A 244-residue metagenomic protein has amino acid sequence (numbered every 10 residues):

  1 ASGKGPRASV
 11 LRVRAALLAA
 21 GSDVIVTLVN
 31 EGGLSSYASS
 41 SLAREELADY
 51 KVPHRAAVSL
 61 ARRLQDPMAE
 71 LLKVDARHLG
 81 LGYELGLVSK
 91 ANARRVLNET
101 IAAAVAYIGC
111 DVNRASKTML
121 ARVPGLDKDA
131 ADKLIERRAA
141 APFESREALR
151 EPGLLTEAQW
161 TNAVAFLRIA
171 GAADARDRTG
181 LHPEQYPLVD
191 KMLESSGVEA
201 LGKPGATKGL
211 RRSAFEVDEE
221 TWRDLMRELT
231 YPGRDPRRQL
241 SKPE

Functional and structural regions predicted by a protein language model:
A1-N98: Phosphate- and other anionic-substrate recognition elements at nucleic-acid/protein interfaces
G5-A8, R12-R14, V29-S35, A43 (+9 more regions): A broadly tuned "polar low-complexity/structure-edge" signature
S39-V52, L81-L85, A103-V105, A115-T118 (+2 more regions): Short beta-alpha connecting loops at secondary-structure transitions that line or flank enzyme active sites
D66-E136: Charge-patterned, long linear interaction tracts outside catalytic cores
Y107-K242: Accessory alpha-helical DNA-binding modules that contact the DNA backbone or grooves
